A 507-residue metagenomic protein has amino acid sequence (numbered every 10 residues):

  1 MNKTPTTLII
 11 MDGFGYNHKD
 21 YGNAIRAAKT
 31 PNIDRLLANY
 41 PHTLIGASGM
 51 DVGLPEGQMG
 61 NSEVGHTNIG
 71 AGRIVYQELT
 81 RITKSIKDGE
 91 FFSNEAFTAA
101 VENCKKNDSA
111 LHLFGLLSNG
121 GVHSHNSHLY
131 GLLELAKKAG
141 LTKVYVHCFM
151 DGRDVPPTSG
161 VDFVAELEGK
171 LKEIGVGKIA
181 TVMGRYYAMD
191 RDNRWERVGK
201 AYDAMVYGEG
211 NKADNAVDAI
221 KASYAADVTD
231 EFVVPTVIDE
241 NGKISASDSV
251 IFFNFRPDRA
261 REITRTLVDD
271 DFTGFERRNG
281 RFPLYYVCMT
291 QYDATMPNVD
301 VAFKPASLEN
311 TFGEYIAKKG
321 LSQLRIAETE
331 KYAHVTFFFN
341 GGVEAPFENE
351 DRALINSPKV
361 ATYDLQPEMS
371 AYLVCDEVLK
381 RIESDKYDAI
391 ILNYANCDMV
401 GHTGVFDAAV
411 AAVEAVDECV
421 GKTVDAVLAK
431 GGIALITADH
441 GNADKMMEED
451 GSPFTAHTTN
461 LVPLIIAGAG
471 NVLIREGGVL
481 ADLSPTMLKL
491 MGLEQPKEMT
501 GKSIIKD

Functional and structural regions predicted by a protein language model:
M1-D507: Feature captures the catalytic ectodomains and active-site-proximal regions of enzymes that hydrolyze or transfer
